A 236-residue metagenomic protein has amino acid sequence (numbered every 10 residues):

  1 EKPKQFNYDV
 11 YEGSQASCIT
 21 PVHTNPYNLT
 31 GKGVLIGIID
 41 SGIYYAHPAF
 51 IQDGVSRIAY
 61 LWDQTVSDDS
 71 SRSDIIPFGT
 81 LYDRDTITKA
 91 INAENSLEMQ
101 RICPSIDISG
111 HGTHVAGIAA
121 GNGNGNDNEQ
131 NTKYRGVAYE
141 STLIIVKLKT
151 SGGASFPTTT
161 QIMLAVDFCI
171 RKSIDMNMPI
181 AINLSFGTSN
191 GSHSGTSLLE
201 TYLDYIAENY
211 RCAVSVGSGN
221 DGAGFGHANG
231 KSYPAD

Functional and structural regions predicted by a protein language model:
E1, V22, A119-G123, C169-S173 (+1 more regions): Hydrophobic, Leu/Ile/Phe/Ala-enriched alpha-helical segments that form helix-helix packing faces
E1-N25, L35: Autoinhibitory N-terminal propeptides
K2-P3, V146, G217: Conserved beta-strand termini and adjacent loop/short-helix elements that scaffold enzyme active sites in alpha/beta
Q5-Y8, V66-D68, G222-G224: Short gly/pro/ser/thr-enriched loop/turn and capping motifs at secondary-structure boundaries
Y11, H23, H47, H111-H114 (+2 more regions): Histidine (H) residue identity feature
A16-P21, I39-I43, I75-T88, L184-T188 (+1 more regions): Noncatalytic linker/hinge segments flanking ATPase motor cores
N25-T160, N177-M178, N209-R211: Subtilisin-like serine protease catalytic core
T150-A235: Substrate-binding/access-modulating region of protease and related hydrolase catalytic domains
